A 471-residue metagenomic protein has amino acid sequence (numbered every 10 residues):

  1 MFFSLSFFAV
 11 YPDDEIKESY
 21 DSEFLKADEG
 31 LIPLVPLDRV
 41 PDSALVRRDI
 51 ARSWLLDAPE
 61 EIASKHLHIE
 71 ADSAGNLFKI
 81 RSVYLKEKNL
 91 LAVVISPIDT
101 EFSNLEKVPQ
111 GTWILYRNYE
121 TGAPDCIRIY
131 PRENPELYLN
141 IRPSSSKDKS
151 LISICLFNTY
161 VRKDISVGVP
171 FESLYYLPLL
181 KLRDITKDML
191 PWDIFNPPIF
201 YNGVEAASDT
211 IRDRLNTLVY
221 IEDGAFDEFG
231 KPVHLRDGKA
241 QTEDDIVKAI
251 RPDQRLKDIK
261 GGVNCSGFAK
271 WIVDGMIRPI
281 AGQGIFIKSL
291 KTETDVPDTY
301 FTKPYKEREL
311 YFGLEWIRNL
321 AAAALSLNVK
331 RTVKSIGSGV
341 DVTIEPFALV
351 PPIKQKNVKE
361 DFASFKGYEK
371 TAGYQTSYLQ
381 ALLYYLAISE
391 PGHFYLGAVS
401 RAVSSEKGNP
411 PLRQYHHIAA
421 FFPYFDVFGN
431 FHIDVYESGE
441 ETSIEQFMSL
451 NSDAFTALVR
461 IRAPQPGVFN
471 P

Functional and structural regions predicted by a protein language model:
M1-S6: Bacterial N-terminal signal peptides
F8-P471: Cysteine-nucleophile amide-bond enzymes
